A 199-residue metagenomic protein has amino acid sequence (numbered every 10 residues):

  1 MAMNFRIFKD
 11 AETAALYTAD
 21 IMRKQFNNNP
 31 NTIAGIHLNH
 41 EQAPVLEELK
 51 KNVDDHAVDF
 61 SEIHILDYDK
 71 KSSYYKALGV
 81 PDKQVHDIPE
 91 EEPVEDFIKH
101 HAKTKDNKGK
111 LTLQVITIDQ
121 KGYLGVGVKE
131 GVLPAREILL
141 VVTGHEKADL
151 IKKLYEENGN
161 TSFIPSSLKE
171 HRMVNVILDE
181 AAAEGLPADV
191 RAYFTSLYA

Functional and structural regions predicted by a protein language model:
M1-A2, A57-T117, L178, V190 (+1 more regions): Ligand-binding beta-strand-loop-alpha-helix segment within the catalytic cores of soluble metabolic enzymes
M1-A34, E47, K51-D54: N-terminal glycine-/serine-/threonine-rich phosphate-binding loop
I33, K110-L113, E137: Structural motif
G35-E41, D119: Glycine-rich beta-strand-to-loop/alpha-helix junction loops that act as flexible
E48-V58, V128-G131, E157: A glycine- and small-aliphatic-rich helix-loop capping segment at beta-alpha/alpha-beta transitions that lines
D55-E62, G79, G131-A135, L168-H171: Short, conserved loop/helix-junction motifs that constitute active-site signature segments in enzyme catalytic cores
L113-P134: Class I SAM-dependent methyltransferase SAM-binding "motif I" and its flanking Rossmann-like core
E137-A199: C-terminal functional extensions of proteins
